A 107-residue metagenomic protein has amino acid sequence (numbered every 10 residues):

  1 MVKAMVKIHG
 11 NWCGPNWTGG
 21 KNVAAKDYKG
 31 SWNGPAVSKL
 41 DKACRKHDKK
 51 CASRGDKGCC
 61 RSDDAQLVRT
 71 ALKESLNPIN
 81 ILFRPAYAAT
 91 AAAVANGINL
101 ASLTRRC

Functional and structural regions predicted by a protein language model:
M1-C107: Extended terminal accessory/targeting regions
